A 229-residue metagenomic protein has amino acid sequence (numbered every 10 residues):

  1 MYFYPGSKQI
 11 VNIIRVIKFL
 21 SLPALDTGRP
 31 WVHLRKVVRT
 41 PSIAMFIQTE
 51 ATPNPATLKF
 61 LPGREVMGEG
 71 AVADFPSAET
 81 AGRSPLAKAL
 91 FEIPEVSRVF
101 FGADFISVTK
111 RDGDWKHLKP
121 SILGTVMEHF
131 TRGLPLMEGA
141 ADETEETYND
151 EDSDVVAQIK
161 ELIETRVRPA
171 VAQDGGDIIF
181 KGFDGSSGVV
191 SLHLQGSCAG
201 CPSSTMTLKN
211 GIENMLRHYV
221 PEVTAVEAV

Functional and structural regions predicted by a protein language model:
Y2-V229: Domain-level signature for proteins that mediate thiol-based redox and metal-cofactor handling
